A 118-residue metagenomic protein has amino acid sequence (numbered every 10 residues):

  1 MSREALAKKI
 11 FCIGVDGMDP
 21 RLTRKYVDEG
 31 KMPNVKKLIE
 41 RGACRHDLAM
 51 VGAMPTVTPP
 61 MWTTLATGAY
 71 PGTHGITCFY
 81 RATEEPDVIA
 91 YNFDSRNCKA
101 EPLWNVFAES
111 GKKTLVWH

Functional and structural regions predicted by a protein language model:
S2-K9, G17-W117: Active-site nucleophile/metal-coordination loop of metallo-enzymes that catalyze phosphate/sulfate and related
G14: Generic enzyme active-site microenvironment
